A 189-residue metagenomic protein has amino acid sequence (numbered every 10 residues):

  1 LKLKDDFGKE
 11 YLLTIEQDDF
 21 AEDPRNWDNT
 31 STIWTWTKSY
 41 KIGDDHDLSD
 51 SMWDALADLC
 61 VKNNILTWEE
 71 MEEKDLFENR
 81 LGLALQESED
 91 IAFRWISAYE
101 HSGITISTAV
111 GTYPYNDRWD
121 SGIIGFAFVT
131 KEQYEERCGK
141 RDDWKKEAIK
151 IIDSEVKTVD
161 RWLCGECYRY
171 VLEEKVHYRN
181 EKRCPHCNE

Functional and structural regions predicted by a protein language model:
L1-E189: Acidic interaction surfaces
